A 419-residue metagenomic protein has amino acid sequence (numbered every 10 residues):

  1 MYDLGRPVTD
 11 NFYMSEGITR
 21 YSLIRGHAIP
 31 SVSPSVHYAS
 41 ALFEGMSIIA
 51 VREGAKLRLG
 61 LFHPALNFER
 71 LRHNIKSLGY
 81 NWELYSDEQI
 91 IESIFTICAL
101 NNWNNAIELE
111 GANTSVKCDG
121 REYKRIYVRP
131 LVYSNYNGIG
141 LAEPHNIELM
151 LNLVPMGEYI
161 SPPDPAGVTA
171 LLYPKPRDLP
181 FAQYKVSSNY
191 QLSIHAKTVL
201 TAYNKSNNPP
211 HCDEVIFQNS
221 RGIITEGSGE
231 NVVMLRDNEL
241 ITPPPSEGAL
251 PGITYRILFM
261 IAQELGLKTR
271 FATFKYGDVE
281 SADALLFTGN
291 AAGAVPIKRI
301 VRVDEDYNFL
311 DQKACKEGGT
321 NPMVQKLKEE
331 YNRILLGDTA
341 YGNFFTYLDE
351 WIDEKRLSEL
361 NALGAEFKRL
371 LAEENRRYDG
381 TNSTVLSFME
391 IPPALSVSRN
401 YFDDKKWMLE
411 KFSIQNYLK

Functional and structural regions predicted by a protein language model:
M1-Y85, Q89-T96, G138-K419: Helix-start/capping segments and mature chain N-termini
G54, W103-G120, Y203-P209: Alpha-helix termini
S77-Y80, A99-I107: Alpha-helix capping at helix-to-loop junctions
Y85-I97, I107-I139: Short, glycine/charge-rich beta-strand/loop segments that flank catalytic centers and engage negatively charged groups
